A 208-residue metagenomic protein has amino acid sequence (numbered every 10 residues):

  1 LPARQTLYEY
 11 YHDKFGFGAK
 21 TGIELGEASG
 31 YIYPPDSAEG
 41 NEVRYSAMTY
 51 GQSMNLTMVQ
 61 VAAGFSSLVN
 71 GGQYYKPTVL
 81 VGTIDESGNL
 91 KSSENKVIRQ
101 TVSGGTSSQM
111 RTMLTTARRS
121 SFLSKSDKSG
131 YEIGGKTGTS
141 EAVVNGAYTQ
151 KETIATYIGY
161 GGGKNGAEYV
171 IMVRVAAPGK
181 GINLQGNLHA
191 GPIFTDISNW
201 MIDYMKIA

Functional and structural regions predicted by a protein language model:
L1-V175, A190: Beta-lactam-recognizing serine transpeptidase/beta-lactamase-like catalytic domain environment
N70-Y74, R119, K180, N199-I207: A generic secondary-structure boundary signal that marks alpha-helix termini
Y74-Y75, I158-Y160, I182-L184, T195-N199: Glycine-rich loops and low-complexity Gly/Arg-rich segments that provide flexible linkers or classic glycine-based
N89-V97, L188-A208: Short, gly/Ser/Thr-rich active-site loops of penicillin-recognizing serine hydrolases
A177-H189: A short acidic/glycine-rich loop-to-helix N-cap element
